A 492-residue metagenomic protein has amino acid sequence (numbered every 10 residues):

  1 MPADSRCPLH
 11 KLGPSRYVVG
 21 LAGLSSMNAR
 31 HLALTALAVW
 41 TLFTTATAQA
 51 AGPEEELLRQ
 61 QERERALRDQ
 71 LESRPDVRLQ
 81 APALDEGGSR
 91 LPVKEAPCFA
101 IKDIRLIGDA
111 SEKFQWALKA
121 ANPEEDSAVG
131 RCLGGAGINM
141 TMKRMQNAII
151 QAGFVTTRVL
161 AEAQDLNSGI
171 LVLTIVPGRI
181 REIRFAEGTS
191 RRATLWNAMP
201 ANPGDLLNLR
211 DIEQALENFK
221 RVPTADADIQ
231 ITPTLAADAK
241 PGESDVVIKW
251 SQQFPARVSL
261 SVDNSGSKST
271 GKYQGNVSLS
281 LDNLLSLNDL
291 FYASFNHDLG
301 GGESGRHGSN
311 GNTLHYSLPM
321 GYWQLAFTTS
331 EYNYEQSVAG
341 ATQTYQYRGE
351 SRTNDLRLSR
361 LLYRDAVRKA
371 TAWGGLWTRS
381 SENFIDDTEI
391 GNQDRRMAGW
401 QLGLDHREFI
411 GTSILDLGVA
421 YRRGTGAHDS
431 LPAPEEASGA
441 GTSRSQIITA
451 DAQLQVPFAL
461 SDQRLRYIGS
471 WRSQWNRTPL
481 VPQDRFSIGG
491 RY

Functional and structural regions predicted by a protein language model:
G13-A36: Bacterial N-terminal signal peptides that target proteins for export
T35-T44: Bacterial N-terminal signal peptides
Q49-G266, S278, F295-N310, I448 (+1 more regions): Periplasmic polypeptide-binding modules associated with outer-membrane biogenesis and secretion
K113-W116, I183, R192-A193, E335-V338 (+3 more regions): Short acidic/His/Gly/Ser-rich catalytic and metal-binding motifs that mark active-site loops of diverse hydrolases
R192-A193, N208-G411: Gram-negative/organellar outer-membrane beta-barrel architecture
E382-Y492: C-terminal outer-membrane beta-barrel translocator/porin domains of Gram-negative envelope proteins and their
